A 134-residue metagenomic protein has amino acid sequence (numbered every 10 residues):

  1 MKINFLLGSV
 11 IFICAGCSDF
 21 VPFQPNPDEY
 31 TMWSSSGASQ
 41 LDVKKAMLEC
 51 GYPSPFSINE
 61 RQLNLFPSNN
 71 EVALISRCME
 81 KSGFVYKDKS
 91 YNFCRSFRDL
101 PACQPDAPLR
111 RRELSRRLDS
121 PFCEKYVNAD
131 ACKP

Functional and structural regions predicted by a protein language model:
K2-G8: Sec-dependent signal peptide recognition, specifically the positively charged N-region followed immediately by
I13-G16: C-terminal motif of bacterial Sec signal peptides marking the signal peptidase cleavage site
S18-P134: Mitochondrial intermembrane space
